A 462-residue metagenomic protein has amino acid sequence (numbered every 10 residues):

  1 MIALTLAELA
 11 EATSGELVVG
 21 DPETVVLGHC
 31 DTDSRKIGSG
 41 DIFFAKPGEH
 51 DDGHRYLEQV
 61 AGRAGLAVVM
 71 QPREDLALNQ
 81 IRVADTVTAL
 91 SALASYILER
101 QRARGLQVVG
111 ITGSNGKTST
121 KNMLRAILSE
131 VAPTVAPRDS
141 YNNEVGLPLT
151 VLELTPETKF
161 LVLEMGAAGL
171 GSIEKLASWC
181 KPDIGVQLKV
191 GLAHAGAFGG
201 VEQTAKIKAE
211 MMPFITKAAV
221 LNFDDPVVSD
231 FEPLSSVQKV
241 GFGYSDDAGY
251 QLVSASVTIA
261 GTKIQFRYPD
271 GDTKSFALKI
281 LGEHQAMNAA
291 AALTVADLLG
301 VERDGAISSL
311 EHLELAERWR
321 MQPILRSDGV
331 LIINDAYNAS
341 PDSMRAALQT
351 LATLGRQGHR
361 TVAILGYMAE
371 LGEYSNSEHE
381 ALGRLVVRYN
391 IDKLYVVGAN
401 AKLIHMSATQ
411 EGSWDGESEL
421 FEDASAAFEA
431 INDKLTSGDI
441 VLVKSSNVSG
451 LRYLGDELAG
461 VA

Functional and structural regions predicted by a protein language model:
M1-A92, Y96, L385, Y389-A399: N-terminal leader/targeting and accessory segments in enzymes
A10-E11, A89-F223, S229-S235, A296 (+2 more regions): Phosphate-binding loop of NTP-binding sites
S39-I42, L149-L161, D183-G185, L348-G372: Mobile, glycine- and charge-enriched loop segments and immediately flanking short secondary-structure elements within
G48-H50, E317, A336-S413: Active-site beta-alpha connecting loops in nucleotide-dependent enzymes
M70-A77, V186-L331, R384-V387, I391-K393 (+1 more regions): Acidic, Mg2+-coordinating active-site environments of NTP-dependent enzymes
I81-D85, E417-A427: Short acidic-hydrophobic, aromatic-tinged amphipathic segments that line or gate anion-handling sites
I111, K117, R318-Q322, I440 (+2 more regions): ATP-dependent carboxylate/acyl-activation modules
